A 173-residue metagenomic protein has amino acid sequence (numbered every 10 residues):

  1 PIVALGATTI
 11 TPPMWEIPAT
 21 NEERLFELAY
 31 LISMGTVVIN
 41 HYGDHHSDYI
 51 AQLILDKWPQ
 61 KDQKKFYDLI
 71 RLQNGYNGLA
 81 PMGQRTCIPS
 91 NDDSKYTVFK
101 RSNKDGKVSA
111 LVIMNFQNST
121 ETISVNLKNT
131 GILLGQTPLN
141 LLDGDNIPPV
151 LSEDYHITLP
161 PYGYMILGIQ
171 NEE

Functional and structural regions predicted by a protein language model:
P1-S109, M114-S124, K128, I132-L133 (+1 more regions): Active-site-proximal substrate-binding groove within the catalytic cores of carbohydrate-active enzymes
N74, F116, D143-N146, Q170: Hydrophobic alpha-helix feature that most strongly marks membrane-spanning transmembrane helices and their immediate
K128-D145: Solvent-exposed beta-hairpin/edge-strand motifs
P149-E173: C-terminal beta-strand-rich structural cap/linker in extracellular carbohydrate-active enzymes
